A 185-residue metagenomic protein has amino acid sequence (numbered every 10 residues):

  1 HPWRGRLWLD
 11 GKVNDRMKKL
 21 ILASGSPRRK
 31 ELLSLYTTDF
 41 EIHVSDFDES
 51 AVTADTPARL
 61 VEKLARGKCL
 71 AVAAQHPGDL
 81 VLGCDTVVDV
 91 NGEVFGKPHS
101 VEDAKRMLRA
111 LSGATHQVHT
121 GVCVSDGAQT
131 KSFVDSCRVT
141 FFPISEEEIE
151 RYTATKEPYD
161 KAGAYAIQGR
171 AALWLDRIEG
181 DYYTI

Functional and structural regions predicted by a protein language model:
K18-I21, D55-T184: Anionic-ligand binding patches
K18-T38: N-terminal beta1-alpha1 ligand-phosphate binding loop
G25, S45, G127: Cofactor-binding loop segments of dinucleotide-utilizing enzymes, especially the Rossmann-like FAD- and NAD(P)+-binding
E31-L35, V52-T53, A74-Q75: Short loop/helix-cap segments at secondary-structure boundaries that form the rim of catalytic
E41-S50: A short beta-strand-loop structural module common to alpha/beta enzyme folds
